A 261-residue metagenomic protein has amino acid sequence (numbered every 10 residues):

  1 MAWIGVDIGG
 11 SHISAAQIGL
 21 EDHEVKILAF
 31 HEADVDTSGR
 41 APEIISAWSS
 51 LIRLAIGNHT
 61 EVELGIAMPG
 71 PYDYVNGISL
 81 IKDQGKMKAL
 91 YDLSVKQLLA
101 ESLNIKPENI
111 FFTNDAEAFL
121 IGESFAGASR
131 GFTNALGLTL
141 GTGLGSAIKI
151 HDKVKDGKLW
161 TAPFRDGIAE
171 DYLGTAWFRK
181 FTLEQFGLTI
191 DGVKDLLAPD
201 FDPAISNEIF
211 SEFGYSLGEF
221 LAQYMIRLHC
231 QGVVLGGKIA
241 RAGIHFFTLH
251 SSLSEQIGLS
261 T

Functional and structural regions predicted by a protein language model:
A2, V62-E63, L136, G232: Structural motif
W3-G70: Conserved phosphate-binding loops in N-terminal lobes of ATP-dependent enzymes of the actin/Hsp70/sugar-kinase
D7, G65-P69, T113, G137-G143: Short beta-strand segments
A16-G19, L28-F30, R40-A41, L90 (+4 more regions): Glycine/GP-enriched mid-protein hinge/lid loop-to-helix segment characteristic of carbohydrate kinases
A33-V62, R179-H245: Adenine-nucleotide phosphate-binding core of ATP-dependent small-molecule kinases
T37-S49, T60-L64, Y72-N134, I244-S260: Glycine-rich phosphate-binding loop and adjoining helix at the ATP-binding site of ATP-dependent phosphoryl-transfer
G70-Y72, G85, A116, G141-L144 (+2 more regions): Short, flexible active-site-adjacent loop segments at beta-strand->alpha-helix junctions, enriched in small/polar
